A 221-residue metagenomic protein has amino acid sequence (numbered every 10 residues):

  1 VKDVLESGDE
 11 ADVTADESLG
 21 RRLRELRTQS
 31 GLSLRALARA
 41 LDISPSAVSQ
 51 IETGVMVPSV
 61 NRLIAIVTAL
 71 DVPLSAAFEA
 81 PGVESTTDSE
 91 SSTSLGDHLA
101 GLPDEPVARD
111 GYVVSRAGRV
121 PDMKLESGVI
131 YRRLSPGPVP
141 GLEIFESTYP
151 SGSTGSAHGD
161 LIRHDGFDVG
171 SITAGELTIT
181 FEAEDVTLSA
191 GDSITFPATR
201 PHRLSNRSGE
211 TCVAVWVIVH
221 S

Functional and structural regions predicted by a protein language model:
R21-A40: Short basic helix-loop element that most often maps to the first helix and adjoining turn of HTH DNA-binding modules
D42, N61-A76, G82: DNA major-groove recognition helix of helix-turn-helix/homeodomain DNA-binding modules
I43-M56: Recognition helix of helix-turn-helix/homeodomain-like DNA-binding domains that insert into the DNA major groove
A80-G128: Short, charged recognition helix plus adjacent turn of helix-turn-helix-like nucleic-acid-binding domains
Y112-G159, S221: A short glycine-rich, His/Asp/Glu-containing loop-to-beta-strand
S127-I130, P140, S189-A190, A198-S221: Ligand-binding loop in jelly-roll beta-barrel domains
L134, E182-P197: Short acidic-glycine-tyrosine-enriched beta hairpin
E146-P150, I162-I179: Short, conserved beta-strand element in jelly-roll/cupin
